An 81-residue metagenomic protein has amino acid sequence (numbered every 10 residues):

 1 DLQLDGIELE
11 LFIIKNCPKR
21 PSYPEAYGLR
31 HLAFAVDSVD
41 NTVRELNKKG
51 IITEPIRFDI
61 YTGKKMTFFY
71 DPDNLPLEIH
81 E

Functional and structural regions predicted by a protein language model:
D1-A33, R44-Y70: Vicinal oxygen chelate
N41: Residue-level recognition of oxygen-bearing side chains
I79-E81: Short beta->alpha transition motifs characteristic of CBS
